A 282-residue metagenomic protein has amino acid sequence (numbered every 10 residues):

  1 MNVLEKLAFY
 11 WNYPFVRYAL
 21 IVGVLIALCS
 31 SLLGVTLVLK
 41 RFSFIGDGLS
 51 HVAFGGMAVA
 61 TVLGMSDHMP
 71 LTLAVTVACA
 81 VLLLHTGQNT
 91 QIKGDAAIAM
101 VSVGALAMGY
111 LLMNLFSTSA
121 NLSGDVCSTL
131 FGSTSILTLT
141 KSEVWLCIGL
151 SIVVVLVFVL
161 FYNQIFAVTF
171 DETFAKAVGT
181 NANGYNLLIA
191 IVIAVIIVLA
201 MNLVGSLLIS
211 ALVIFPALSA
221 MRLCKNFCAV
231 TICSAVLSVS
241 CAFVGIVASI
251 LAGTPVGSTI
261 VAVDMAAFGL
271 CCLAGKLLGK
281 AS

Functional and structural regions predicted by a protein language model:
M1-L28: Membrane-interfacial amphipathic/re-entrant helices at transmembrane-helix boundaries
K6-L7, S102-V159: Transmembrane helix-bundle core of multi-pass membrane transporters and related energy-transducing complexes
L20-V24, M69-A74, A96-M100, V144-G149 (+3 more regions): Hydrophobic alpha-helical transmembrane segments
V22-S30, V52, G56, A60 (+16 more regions): Alpha-helical transmembrane segments in multi-pass membrane proteins
V35-A120, A220-I232, S249-G253, K276-L277: Short loop segments and helix-boundary regions at transmembrane helix junctions of multi-pass inner-membrane proteins
L139-P216: Helix-loop-helix "hairpin" substructures at the membrane interface of multi-pass membrane proteins
N202-S258: Transmembrane alpha-helical segments in multi-pass inner-membrane proteins
G257-S282: Cytosolic-side transmembrane-helix boundaries in multi-pass membrane proteins
